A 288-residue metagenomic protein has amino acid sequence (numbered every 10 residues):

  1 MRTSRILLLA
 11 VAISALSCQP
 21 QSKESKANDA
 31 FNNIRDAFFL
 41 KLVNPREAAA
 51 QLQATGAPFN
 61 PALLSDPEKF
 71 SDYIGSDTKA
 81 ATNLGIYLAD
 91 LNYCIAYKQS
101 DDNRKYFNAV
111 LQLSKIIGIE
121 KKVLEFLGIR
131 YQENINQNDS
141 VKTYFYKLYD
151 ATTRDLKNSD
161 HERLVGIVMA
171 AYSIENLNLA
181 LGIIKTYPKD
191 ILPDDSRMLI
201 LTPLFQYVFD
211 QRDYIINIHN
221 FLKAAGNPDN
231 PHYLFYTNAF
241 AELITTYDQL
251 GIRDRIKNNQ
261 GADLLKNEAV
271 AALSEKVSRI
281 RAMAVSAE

Functional and structural regions predicted by a protein language model:
M1-L7: Bacterial N-terminal signal peptides that target proteins for export
S14-S17: C-terminal motif of bacterial Sec signal peptides marking the signal peptidase cleavage site
Q19-Q21: Bacterial signal peptide processing site
E24-N134: N-terminal Sec/ER secretory leader and immediately downstream segment of secreted/extracellular precursors
D72-K79, L91-K98, D102, R130-E133 (+5 more regions): Non-transmembrane, amphipathic alpha-helical segments
L91, I95-K98, I117, K121 (+5 more regions): Secondary-structure edge/capping motif, primarily at the C-terminal ends of alpha-helices and the immediately following
Q137-P228: Extended amphipathic alpha-helical interaction segments
H219-E288: A cross-kingdom marker for long, charged
